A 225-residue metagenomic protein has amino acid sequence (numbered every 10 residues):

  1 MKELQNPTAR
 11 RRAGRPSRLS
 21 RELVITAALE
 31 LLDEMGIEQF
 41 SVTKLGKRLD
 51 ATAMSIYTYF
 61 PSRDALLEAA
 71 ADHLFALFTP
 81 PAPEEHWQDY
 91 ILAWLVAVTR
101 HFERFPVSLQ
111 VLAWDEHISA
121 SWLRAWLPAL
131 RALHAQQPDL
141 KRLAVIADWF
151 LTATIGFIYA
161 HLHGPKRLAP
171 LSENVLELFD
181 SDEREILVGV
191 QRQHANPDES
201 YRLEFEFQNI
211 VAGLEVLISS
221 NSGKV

Functional and structural regions predicted by a protein language model:
M1-L19, I186-H194, S222-V225: N-terminal intrinsically disordered/low-complexity leader segments
E22-E30, E34, A65-P81, D89-R100 (+1 more regions): Alpha-helical structural segments
L23, A27, L31-A65, A69: Helix-turn-helix
T79-S121, L140, F150: Hydrophobic alpha-helical connector segments
A125-L178, A195, L217, N221-S222: Hydrophobic alpha-helical bundle segments that form small-molecule/ligand-binding pockets
E173-G189: Short glycine/proline-rich, acidic loop/turn segments that cap or connect secondary-structure elements
D198-K224: C-terminal all-alpha effector/ligand-binding and dimerization domain of prokaryotic HTH-type transcriptional repressors
